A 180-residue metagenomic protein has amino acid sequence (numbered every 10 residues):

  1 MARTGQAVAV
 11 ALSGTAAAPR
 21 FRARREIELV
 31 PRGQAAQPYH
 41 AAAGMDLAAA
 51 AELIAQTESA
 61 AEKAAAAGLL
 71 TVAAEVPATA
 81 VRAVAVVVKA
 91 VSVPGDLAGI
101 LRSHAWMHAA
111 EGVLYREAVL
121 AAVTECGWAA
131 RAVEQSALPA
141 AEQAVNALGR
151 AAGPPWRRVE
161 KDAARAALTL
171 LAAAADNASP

Functional and structural regions predicted by a protein language model:
A2-P180: Phosphate- and other anionic-substrate recognition elements at nucleic-acid/protein interfaces
